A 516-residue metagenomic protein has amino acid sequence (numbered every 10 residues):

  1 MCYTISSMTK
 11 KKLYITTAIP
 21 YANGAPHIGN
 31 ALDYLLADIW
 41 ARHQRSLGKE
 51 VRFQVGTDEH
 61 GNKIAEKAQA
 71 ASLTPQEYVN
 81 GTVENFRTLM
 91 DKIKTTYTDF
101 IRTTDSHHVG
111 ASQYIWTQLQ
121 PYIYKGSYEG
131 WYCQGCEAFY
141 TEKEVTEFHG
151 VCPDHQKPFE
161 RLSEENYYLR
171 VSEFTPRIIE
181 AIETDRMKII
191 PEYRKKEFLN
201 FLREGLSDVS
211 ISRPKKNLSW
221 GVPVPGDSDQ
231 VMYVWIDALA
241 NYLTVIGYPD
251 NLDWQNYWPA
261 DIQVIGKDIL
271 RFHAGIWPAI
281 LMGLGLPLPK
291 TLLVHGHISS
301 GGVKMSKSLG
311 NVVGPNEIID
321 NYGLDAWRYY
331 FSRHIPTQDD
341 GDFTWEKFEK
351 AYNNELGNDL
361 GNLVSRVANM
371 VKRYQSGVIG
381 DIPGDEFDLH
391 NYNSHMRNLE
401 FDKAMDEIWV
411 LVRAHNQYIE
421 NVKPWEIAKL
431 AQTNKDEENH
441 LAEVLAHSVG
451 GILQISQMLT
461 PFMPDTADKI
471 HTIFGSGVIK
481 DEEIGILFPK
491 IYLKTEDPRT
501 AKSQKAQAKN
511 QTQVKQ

Functional and structural regions predicted by a protein language model:
Y3, T9-V55, H107-A111, D154-G380 (+1 more regions): Structured secondary-structure scaffolds
Y3-K12, R52, G56, Y128-W131 (+6 more regions): Basic, alpha-helical terminal appendages of large translation-related enzymes
K67-N80: A charged helix-plus-loop insertion that forms the helical arch/lid used to bind and gate nucleic-acid substrates
N80-G81, T96-G110: Aromatic/His-enriched, Gly/Pro-containing loop or helix-boundary segments that lie immediately adjacent to catalytic
T82-T96: A glycine-rich helix N-cap at a beta->alpha junction
T104-Y122, Y132: Feature captures the FAD/FMN-dependent oxidoreductase FAD-binding
Q120-T175, I179: Cys/His-rich short segments
L270, H334-Q338, T344-K347, V367-E407 (+2 more regions): Active-site-proximal binding-pocket segments
